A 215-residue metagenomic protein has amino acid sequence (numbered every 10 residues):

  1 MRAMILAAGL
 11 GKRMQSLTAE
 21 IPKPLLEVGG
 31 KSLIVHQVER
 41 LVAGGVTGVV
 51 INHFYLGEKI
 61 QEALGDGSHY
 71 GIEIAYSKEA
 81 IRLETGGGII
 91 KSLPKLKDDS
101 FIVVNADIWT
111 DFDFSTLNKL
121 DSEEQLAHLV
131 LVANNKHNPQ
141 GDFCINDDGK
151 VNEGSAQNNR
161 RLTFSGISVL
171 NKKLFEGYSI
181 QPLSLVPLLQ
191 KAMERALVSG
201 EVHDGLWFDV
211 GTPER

Functional and structural regions predicted by a protein language model:
M1-A19, V42: N-terminal nucleotide-binding beta1-loop-alpha1 segment
R2-I5, K31-N105, T116, G177-I180: Conserved N-terminal catalytic core of the sugar/cofactor nucleotidyltransferase
L10, A106-I108: Active-site metal-binding loops of divalent metal-dependent hydrolases
E20-V35: Short catalytic helix/loop segments, enriched in acidic residues and glycine and frequently bearing histidine
V46, I102, W109, F114-S122 (+2 more regions): Catalytic-core segments of class I nucleotidyltransferases/pyrophosphorylases that form NMP-activated intermediates
Y55, H128-D142: Short beta-strand-to-loop element that shapes/binds the nucleotide-sugar donor at the catalytic cleft/hinge
Y70-I74, D147, A196: A short helix-to-beta-strand connector/capping loop
